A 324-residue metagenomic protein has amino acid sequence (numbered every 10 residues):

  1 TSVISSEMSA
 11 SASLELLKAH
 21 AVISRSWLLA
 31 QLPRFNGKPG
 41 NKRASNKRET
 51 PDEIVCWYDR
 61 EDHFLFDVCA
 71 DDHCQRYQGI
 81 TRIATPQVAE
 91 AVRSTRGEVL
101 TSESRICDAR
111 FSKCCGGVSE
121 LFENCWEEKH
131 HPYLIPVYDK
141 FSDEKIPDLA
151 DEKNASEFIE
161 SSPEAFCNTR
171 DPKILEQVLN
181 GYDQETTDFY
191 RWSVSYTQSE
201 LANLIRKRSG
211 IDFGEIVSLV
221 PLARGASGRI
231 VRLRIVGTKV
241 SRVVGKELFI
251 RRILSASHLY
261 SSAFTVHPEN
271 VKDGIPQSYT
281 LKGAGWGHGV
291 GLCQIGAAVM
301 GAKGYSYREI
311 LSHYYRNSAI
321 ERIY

Functional and structural regions predicted by a protein language model:
T1-Y324: Conserved, single-site charged/polar hotspot
